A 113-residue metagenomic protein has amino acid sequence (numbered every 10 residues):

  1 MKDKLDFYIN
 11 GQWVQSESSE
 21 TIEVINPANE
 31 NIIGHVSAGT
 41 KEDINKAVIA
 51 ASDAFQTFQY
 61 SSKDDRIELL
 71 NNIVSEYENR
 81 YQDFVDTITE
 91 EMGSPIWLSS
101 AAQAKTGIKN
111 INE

Functional and structural regions predicted by a protein language model:
M1-E113: N-terminal Rossmann-like NAD(P)+-binding subdomain of aldehyde/semialdehyde dehydrogenases
